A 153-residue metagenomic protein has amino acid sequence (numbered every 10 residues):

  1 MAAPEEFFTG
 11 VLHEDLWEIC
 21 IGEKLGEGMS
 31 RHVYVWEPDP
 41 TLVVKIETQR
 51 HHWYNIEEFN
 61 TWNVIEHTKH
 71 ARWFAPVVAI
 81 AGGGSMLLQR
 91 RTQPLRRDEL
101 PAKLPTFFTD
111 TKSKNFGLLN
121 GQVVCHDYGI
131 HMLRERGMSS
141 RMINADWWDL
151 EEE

Functional and structural regions predicted by a protein language model:
M1-G22: Juxta-kinase regulatory segment immediately upstream of eukaryotic protein kinase catalytic domains
F8, C20, K24-G26, L119 (+1 more regions): Intrinsically disordered, low-complexity segments enriched in small/polar residues
W17-L25, A75-P76, P105-T106: Short secondary-structure junctions
C20-H70, G82, M86-L87: ATP-binding glycine-rich loop module of kinase domains
I65-E153: Conserved kinase catalytic-core helix
